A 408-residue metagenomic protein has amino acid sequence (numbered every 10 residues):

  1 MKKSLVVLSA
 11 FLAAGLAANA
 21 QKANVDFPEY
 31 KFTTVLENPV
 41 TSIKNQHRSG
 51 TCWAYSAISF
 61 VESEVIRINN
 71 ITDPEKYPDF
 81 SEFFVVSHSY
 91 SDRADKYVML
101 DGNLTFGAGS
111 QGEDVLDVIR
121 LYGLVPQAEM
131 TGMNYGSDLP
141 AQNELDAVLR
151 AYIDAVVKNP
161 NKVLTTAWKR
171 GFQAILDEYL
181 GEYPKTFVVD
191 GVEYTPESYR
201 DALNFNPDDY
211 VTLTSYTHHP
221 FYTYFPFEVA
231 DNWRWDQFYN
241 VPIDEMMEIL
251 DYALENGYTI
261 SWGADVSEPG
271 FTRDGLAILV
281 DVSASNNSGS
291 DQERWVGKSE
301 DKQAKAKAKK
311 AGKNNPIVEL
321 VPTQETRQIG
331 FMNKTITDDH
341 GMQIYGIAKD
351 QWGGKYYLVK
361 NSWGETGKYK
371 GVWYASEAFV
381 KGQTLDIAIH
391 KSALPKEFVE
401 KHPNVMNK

Functional and structural regions predicted by a protein language model:
M1-A23: Bacterial Sec-dependent N-terminal signal peptides
S4-L5, L16, S49, W53 (+1 more regions): N-terminal, helix-rich and Lys/Arg-enriched segments in bacterial and organellar proteins
L5-V6, V65, W352: Intrinsically disordered, low-complexity segments enriched in glycine/proline and serine/threonine
V6-L8, N45, G112, T337: A broadly tuned, weak detector of single residues within folded domains
L12, S59, V266: Short, glycine/serine-rich, charged loops/turns that create anion-binding and catalytic segments at active sites
A14-L16, R48, V115, H340: Generic detector of short, well-ordered, non-transmembrane alpha-helical segments enriched in hydrophobic residues
Q21-A23, R170-K408: Active-site signature of cysteine proteases
D26-S261, G367-Y369: Active-site nucleophile-adjacent alpha helix/oxyanion-hole segment immediately C-terminal to the catalytic cysteine
